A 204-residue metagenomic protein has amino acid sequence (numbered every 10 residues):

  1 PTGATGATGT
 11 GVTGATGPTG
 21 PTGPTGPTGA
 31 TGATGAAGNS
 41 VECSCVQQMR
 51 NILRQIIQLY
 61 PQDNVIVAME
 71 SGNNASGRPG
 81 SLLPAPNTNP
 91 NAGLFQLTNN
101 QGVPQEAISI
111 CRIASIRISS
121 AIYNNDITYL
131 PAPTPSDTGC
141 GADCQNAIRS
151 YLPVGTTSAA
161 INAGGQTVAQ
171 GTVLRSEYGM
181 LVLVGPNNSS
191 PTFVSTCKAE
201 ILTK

Functional and structural regions predicted by a protein language model:
P1-S44: Collagen/collagen-like triple-helix sequence repeat recognition
A30-R78, L82-Q170, L174-K204: Short glycine-rich, low-complexity segments
